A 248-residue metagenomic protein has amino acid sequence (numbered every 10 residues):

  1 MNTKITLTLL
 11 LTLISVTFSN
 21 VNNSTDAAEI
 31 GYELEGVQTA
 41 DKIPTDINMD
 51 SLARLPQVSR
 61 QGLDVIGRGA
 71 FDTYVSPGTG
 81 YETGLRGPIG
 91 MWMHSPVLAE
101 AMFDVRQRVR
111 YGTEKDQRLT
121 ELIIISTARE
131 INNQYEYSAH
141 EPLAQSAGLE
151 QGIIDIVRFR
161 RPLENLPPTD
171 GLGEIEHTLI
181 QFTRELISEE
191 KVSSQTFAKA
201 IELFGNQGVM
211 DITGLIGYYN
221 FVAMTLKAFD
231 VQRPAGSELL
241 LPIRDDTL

Functional and structural regions predicted by a protein language model:
M1-L7: Bacterial N-terminal signal peptides that target proteins for export
T3, D26-E114, I243-L248: Secretory/endomembrane lumenal or extracellular ectodomains immediately following the signal peptide
T8-T17: Bacterial N-terminal signal peptides
F18-A28: Signal peptide processing junction and immediate N-terminal pro/mature segment of secreted/exported proteins
Y81-E82, A99-E100, L122-A139, R160 (+2 more regions): N-terminal hydrophobic signal/anchor transmembrane helix of membrane proteins
L143-L172: Histidine/lysine/aspartate-rich catalytic loop segments that bind and position anionic ligands
P167-T213: Acidic/histidine-rich alpha-helical segments that form the ligand environment of transition-metal centers
K199-E202, G208, G217, K227-L248: Acidic, carboxylate-rich catalytic segments that either coordinate divalent cations
